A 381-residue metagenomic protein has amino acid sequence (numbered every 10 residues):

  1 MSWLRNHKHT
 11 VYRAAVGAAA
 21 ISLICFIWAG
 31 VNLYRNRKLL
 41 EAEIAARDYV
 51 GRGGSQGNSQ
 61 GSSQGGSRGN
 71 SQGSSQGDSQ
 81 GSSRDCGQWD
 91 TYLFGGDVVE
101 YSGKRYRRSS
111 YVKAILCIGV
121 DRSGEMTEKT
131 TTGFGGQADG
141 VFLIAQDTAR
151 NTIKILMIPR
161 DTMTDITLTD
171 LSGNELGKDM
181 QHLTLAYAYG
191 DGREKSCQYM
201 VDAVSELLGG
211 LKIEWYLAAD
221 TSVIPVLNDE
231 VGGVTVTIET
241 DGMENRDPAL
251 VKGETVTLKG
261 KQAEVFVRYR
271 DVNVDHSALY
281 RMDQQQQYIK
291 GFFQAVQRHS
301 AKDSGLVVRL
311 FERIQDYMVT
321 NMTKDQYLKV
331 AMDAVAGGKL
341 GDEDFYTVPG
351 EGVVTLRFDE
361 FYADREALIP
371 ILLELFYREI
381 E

Functional and structural regions predicted by a protein language model:
W3, H7, W28-G61, G66-G69 (+2 more regions): Non-catalytic, solvent-exposed segments at the cell envelope interface
R5-V16: N-terminal export and membrane-targeting signals
A14-A29: Hydrophobic membrane-insertion alpha-helices, especially the h-region of bacterial N-terminal signal peptides
